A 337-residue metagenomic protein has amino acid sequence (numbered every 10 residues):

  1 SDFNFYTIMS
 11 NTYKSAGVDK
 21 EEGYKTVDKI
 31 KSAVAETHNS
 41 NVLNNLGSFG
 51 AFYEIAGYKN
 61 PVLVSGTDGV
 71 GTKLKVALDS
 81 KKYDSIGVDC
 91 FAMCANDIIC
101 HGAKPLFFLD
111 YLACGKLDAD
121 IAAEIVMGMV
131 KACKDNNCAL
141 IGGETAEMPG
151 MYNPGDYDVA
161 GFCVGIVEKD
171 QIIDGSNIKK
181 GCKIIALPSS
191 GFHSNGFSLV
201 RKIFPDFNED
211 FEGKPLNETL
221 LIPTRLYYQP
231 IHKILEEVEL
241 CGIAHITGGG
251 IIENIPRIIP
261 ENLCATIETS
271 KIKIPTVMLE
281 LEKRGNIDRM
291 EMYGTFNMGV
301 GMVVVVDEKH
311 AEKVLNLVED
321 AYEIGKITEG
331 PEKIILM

Functional and structural regions predicted by a protein language model:
S1-I8: Short, Lys/Arg-enriched N-terminal segments with co-localized hydrophobic residues within the first ~10-30 amino acids
M9-S40: N-terminal amphipathic/basic leader segments beginning at the initiator methionine
S10-G17, S32, I121-A139, Y152-Y157 (+2 more regions): Glycine-/charge-enriched secondary-structure boundary and capping motifs
A35-S190: Glycine-rich phosphate/pyrophosphate-binding loop regions near the starts of catalytic domains
G69, G165-V167, I184, P188-H193 (+5 more regions): Glycine-rich beta-alpha junction loops
K116, S194, P275: Loop/helix-junction capping segments adjacent to catalytic residues or to phosphate/diphosphate-binding pockets
D158, Q171-L216, I252: Short, acidic (Asp/Glu-rich) active-site segment that either coordinates a divalent metal cofactor
